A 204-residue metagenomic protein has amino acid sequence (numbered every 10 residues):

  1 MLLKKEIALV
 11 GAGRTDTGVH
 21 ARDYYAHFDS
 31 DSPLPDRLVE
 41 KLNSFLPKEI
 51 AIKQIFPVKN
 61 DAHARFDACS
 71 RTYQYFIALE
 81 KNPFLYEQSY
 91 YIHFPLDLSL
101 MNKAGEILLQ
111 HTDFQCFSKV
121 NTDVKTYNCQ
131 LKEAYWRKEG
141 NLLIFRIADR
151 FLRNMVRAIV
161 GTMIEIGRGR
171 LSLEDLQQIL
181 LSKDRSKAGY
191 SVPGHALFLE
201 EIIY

Functional and structural regions predicted by a protein language model:
M1-Y204: Structured-RNA-binding interfaces characteristic of tRNA pseudouridine synthases
